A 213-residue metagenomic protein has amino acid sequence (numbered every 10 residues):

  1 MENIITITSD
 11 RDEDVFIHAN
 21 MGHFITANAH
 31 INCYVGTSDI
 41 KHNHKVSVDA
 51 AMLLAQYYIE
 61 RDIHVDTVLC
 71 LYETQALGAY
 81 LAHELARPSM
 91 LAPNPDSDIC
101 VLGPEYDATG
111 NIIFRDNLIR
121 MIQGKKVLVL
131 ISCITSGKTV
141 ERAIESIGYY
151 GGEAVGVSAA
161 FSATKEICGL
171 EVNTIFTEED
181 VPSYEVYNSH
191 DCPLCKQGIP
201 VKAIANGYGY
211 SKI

Functional and structural regions predicted by a protein language model:
M1-H64, G207-I213: Active-site-facing substrate-recognition patch
E2-R11, E145-I213: PRPP-dependent phosphoribosyltransferase catalytic core
Y58-E60, D116-M121, S189: Short amphipathic alpha-helix with an adjacent loop that forms part of the alpha/beta core around
D62-T74: Short glycine-rich phosphate-binding loop at a beta-alpha junction
D66, K125, V155: Conserved acidic residues
C70, V129-L130: Hydrophobic Val/Ile/Leu positions in short beta-strands of Rossmann-like dinucleotide-binding domains
Q75-L128, T135-S136: Short, glycine/charge-rich flexible loops or terminal/linker lids adjacent to PRPP-binding catalytic cores
I131-I144: Acidic, divalent-metal-coordinating active-site segment for phosphoryl/phosphodiester hydrolysis, typified by short
